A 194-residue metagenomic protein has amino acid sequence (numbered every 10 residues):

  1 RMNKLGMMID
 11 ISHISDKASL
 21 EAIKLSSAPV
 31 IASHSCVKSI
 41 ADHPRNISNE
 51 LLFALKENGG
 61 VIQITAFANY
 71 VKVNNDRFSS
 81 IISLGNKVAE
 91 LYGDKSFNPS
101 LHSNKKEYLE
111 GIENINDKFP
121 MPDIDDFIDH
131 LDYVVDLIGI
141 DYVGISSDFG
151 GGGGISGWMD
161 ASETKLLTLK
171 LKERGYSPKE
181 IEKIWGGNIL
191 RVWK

Functional and structural regions predicted by a protein language model:
R1-I31, P44-G60, D126-D141: Histidine/acidic residue-rich metal-binding segments in metalloenzymes
M8, K38-H43, N114-P122: The substrate-binding groove and active-site-proximal loops of carbohydrate-active enzymes, especially glycoside
I9, H34, I62, D148 (+1 more regions): Conserved, mostly hydrophobic/aromatic
I14-E21, V37-I40, A68-K72, G151-G153: Active-site environment of divalent metal-dependent phosphoester hydrolases
S48-E110: Aromatic-lined glycan-binding groove of carbohydrate-active enzymes
I64-A66, I138-M159: Short acidic/histidine-rich active-site segments
H102-D129, Y133: Intrinsically disordered, low-complexity acidic Ser/Thr-rich regulatory segments
M159-K194: Mid-to-C-terminal alpha-helical segments outside catalytic/metal-binding sites
